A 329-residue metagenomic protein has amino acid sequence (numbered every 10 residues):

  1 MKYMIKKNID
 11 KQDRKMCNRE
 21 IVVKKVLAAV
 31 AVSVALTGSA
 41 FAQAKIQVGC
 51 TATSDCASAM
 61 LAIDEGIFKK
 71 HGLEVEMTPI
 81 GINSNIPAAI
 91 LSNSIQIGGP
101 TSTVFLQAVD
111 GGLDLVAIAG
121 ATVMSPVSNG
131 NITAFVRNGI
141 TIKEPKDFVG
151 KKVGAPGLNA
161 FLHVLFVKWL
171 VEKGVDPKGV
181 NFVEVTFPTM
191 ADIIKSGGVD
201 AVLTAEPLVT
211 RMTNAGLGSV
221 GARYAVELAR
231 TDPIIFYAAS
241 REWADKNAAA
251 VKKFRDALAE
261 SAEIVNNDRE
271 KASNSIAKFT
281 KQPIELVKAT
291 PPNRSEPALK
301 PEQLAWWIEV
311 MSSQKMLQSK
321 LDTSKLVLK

Functional and structural regions predicted by a protein language model:
M1-V23: N-terminal secretory signal peptides that target proteins for export/translocation
A28-T37: Bacterial N-terminal signal peptides
G38-A42: Sec/Tat signal peptide C-region and signal peptidase I cleavage site
A44-K173, E184, D200, E206 (+2 more regions): Short, glycine-/small- and polar/acidic-enriched structural segments that line small-molecule recognition paths
T103, V183, P188-S275: Pocket-lining segment of extracytoplasmic ligand-binding domains
R137-K146, V175-P177, E242-V251: Short helix-loop capping/hinge motifs at secondary-structure junctions, enriched in acidic/polar residues
A244-M316: Secondary-structure end/capping motifs
S312-K329: Conserved C-terminal helix/tail region of periplasmic/extracytoplasmic solute-binding proteins
